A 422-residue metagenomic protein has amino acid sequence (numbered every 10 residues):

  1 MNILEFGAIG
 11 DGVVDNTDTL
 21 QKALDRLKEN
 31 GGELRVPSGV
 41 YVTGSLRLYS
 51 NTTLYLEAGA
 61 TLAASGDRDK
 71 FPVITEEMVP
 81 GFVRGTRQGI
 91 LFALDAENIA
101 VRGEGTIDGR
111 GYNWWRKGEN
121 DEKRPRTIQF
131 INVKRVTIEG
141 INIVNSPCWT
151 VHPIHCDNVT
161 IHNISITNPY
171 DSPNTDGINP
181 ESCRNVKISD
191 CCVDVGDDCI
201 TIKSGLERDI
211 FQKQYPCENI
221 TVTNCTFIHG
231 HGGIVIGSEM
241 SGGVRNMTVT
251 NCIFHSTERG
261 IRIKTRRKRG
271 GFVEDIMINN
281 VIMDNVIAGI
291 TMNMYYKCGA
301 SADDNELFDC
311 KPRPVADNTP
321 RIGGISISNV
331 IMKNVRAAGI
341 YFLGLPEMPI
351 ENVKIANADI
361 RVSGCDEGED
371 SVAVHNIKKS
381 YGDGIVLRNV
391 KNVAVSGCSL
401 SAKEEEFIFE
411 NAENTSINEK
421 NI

Functional and structural regions predicted by a protein language model:
M1-I422: Extracellular/periplasmic carbohydrate-active domains that bind, remodel, or depolymerize complex polysaccharides
